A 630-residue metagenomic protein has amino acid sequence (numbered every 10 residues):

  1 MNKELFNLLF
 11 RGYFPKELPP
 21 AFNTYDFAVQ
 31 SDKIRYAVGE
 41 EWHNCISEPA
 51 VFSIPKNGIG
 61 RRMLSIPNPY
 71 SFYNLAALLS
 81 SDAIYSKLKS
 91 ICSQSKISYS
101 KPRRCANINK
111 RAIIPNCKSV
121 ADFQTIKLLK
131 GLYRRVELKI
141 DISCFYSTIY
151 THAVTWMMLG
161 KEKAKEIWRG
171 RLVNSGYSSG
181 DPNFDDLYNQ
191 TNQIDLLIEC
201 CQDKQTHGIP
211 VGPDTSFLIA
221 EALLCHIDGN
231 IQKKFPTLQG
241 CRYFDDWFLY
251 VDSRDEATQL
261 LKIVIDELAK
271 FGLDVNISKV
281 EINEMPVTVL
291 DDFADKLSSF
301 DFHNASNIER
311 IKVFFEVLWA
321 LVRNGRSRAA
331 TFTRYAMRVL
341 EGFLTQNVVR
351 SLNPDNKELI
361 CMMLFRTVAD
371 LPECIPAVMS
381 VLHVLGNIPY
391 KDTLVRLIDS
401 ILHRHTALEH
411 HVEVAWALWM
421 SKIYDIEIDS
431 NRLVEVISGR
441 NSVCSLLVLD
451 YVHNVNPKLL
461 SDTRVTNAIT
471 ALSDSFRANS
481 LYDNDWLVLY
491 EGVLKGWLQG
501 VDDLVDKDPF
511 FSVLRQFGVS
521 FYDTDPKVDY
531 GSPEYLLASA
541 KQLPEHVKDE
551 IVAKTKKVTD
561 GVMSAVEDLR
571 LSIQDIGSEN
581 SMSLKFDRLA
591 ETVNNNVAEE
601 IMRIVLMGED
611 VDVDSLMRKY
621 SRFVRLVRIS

Functional and structural regions predicted by a protein language model:
M1-N189, D195-P213, I604-L606, D614-S630: Conserved two-metal-ion catalytic palm core of "right-hand" nucleic acid polymerases, unifying RNA-dependent RNA
M63, P67, Q239-G240, D274: Short, surface-exposed helix-loop/turn micro-motifs enriched in polar/charged residues
S81, N230-K234, K270: Residues at alpha-helix termini
K130-Y243, Y250-T258, N307-H546, R588 (+2 more regions): Conserved polymerase palm-domain catalytic core
D181, P544, T559, G577-S581 (+1 more regions): Intrinsically disordered, low-complexity coil/linker segments enriched for acidic/polar and small residues
R254-T331, R338: Polymerase palm active-site segment centered on the conserved acidic dipeptide of motif C
K548, V552, K556-T559, M563-V566 (+3 more regions): Residue-level detector of alpha-helical secondary structure
